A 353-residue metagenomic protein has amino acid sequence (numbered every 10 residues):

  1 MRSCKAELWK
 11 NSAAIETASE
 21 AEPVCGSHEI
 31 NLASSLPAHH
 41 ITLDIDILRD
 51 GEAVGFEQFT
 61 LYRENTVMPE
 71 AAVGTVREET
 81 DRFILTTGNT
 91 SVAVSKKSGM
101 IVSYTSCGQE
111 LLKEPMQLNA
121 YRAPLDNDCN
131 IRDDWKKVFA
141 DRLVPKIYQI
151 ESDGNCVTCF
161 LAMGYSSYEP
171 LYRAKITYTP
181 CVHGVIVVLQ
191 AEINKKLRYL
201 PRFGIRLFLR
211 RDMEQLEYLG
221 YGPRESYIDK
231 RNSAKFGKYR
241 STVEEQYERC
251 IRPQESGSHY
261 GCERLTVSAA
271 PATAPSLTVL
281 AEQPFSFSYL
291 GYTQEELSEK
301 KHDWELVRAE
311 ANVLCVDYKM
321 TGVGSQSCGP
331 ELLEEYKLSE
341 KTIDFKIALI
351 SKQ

Functional and structural regions predicted by a protein language model:
M1-V94, V187: Carbohydrate-binding surfaces of carbohydrate-active enzymes
L36, E64-Q353: Beta-strand/loop-rich accessory regions of lumenal/periplasmic or secreted enzymes, predominantly carbohydrate-active
